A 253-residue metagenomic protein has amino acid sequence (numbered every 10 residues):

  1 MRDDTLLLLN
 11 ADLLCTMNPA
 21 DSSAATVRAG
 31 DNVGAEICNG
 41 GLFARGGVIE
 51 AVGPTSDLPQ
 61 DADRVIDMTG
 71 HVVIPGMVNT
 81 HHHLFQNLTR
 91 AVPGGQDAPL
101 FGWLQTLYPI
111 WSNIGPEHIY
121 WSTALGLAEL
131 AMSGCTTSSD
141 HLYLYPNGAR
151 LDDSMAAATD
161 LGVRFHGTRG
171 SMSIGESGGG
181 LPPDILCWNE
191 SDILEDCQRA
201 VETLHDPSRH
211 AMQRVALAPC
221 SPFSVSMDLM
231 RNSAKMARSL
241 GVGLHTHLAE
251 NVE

Functional and structural regions predicted by a protein language model:
M1-Q60: N-terminal metal-binding scaffold of metallo-dependent hydrolase/deaminase domains
R2-L9, P59-W103, A124, A128-M132: Replace "His-x-His-based motif
A11, L42, G47, G70 (+5 more regions): Divalent metal-coordination and catalytic microenvironments
T69, G94-L151, P219-L229: Divalent metal-binding segments
H82-L84, Y143, E250: Short, glycine/acidic-enriched loop or turn micro-motifs at the edges of active sites
L88-I119, I174-E190, N251-E253: Active-site gating loops and adjacent loop-to-helix segments of metal-dependent hydrolytic enzymes
A149-E253: Metal-coordinating catalytic core of metallo-dependent amide/deamination hydrolases
